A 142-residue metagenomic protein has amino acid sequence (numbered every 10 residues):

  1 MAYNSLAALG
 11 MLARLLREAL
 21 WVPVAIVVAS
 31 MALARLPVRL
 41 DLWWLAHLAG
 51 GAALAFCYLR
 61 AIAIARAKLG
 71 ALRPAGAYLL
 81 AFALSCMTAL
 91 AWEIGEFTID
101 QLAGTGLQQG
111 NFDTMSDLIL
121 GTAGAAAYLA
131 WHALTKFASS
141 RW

Functional and structural regions predicted by a protein language model:
M1-G110, A123-W142: Bulky hydrophobic segments
Q109-D117: Short aromatic-rich membrane-water interface segments that cap or initiate transmembrane helices in multi-pass membrane
L120: Active-site neighborhood of divalent metal-dependent phosphoester/pyrophosphate hydrolases
